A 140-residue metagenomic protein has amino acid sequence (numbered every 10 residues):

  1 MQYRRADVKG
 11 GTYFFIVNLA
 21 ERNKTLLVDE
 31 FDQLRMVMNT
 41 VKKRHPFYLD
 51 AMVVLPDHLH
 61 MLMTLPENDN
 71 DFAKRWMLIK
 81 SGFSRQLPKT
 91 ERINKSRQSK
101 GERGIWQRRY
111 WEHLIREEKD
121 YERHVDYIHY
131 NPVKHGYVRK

Functional and structural regions predicted by a protein language model:
M1-K140: Short catalytic/metal-binding and nucleic-acid-binding patches
